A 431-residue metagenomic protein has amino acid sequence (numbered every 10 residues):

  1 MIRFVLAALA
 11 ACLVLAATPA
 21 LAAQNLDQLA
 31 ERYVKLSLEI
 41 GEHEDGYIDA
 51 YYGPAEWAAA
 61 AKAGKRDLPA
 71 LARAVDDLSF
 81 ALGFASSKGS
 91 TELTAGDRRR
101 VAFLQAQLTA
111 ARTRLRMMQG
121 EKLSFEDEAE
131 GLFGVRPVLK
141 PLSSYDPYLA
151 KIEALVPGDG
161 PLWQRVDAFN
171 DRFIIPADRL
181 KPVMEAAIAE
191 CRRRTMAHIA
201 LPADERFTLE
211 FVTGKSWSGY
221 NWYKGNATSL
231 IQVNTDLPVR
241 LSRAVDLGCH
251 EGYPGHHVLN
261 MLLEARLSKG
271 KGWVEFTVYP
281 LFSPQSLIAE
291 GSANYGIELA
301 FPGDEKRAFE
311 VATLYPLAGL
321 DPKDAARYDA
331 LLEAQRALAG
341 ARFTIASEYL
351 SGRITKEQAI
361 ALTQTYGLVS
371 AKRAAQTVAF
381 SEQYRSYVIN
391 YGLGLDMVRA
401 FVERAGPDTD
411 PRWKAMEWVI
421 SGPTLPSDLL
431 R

Functional and structural regions predicted by a protein language model:
M1-F4: Positively charged n-region of N-terminal signal peptides that target proteins for export
A7-A16: Bacterial N-terminal signal peptides
A22-R431: N-terminal maturation segment of proteins
